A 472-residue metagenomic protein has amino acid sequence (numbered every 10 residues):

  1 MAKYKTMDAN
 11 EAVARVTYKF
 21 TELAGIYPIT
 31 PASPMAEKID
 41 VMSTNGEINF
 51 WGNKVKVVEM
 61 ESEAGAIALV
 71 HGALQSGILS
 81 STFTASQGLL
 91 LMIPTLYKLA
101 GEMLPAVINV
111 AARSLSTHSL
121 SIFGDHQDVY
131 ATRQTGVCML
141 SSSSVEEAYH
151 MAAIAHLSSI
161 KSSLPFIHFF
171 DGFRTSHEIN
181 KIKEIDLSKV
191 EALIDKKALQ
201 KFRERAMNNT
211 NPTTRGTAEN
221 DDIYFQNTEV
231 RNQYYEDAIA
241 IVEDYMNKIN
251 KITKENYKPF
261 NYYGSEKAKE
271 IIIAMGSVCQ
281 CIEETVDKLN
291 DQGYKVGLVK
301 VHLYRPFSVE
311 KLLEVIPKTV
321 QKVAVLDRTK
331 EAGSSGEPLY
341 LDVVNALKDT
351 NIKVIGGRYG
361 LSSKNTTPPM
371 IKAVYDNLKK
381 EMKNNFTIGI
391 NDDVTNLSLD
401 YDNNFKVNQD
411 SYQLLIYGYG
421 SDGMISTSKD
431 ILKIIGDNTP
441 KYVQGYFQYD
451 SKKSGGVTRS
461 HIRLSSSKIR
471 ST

Functional and structural regions predicted by a protein language model:
M1-A131, G136, A153, P368 (+2 more regions): Thiamine diphosphate
L23-E59, I252, E266-K267, I271-H302 (+1 more regions): Anionic-ligand anchoring segments at beta-strand to alpha-helix junctions in alpha/beta enzyme folds, i.e., glycine
W51-V55, F166-N261: Conformationally flexible catalytic loops at phosphate/diphosphate-handling active centers
E63, H118-V137, V309-E331, F447-T472: A structural-propensity feature for long, helix-poor, extended segments
F83-T84, V107-A111, R133, S141 (+4 more regions): Short beta-strand segments
I122-G172, K196, D349-G360: Conserved thiamine diphosphate
E146-E184, V407-S426: Conserved anion/nucleotide-ligand pocket segment
K322-V407: Peripheral docking tails and interdomain loops at the edges of cofactor- or intermediate-handling domains
